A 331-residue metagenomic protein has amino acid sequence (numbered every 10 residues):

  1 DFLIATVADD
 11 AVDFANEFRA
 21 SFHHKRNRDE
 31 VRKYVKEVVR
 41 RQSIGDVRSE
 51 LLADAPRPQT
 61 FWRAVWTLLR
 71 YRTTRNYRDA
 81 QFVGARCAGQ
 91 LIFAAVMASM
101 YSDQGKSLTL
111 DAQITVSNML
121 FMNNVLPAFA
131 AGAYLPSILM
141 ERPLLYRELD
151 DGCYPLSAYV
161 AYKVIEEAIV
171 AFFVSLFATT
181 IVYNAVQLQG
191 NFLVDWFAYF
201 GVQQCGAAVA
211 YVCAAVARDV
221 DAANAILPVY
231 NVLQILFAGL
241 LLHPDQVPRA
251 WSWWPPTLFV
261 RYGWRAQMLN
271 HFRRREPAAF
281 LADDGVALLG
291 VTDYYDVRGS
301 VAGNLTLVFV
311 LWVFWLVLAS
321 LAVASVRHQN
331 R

Functional and structural regions predicted by a protein language model:
D1-R78, R86-S102, Q113-T115, V232 (+1 more regions): Topological signature of polytopic alpha-helical transporters
P56-R57, G84, F121-L135, I165-I169 (+3 more regions): Hydrophobic alpha-helical transmembrane segments of multi-pass membrane proteins
R75-A88, P155-S157, A168-F172: Classical protein tyrosine phosphatase
A98, S102-L110, S175, T179 (+6 more regions): Transmembrane helix-loop junctions in multipass membrane proteins, especially transporters and channels
Q104-M119, P143-G152, Y159, G190 (+6 more regions): Interhelical loop segments of eukaryotic multi-pass membrane proteins
Q113-V182: Hydrophobic alpha-helical transmembrane segments of multi-pass membrane transport proteins
L135-G152, V220-A223, L240, T257-A266 (+1 more regions): Intracellular alpha-helical coupling/juxtamembrane segments of multi-pass membrane proteins
L156-A158, Y162-A238, H243-P244, G303 (+2 more regions): Alpha-helical transmembrane segments and their short interhelical loops
